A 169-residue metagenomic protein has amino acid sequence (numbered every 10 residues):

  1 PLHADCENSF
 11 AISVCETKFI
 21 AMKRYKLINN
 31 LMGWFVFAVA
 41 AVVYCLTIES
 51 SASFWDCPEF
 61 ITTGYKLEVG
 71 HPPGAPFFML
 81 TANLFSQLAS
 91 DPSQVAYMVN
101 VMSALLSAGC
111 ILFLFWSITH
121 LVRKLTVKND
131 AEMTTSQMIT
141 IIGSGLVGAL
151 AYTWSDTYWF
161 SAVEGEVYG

Functional and structural regions predicted by a protein language model:
L2-K18: N-terminal amphipathic/hydrophobic targeting modules at extreme N-termini, encompassing cleavable Sec/SRP-type signal
E16-L27: Short, Lys/Arg-rich, polar N-terminal cytosolic tail immediately upstream of the first transmembrane signal-anchor
K26-F54, Y152-W154: Transmembrane signal-anchor helices characteristic of membrane glycosylation enzymes that use polyprenol
I28-V39, M98-S103, T140-G148: Alpha-helical transmembrane segments of integral membrane proteins
W34, V101-M133: Transmembrane-helix motifs of polytopic, lipid-linked glycan transferases
C45-E49, P92-N100, L125-M138, G148-G169: Aromatic- and kink-enriched transmembrane "portal" helix at the membrane-lumen/periplasm boundary that abuts
I48-F60, G70-A82, Y97: Extracytoplasmic catalytic/substrate-binding loops of multi-pass membrane glycan-assembly enzymes
H71-Q94, V101-L105, L112: Short hydrophobic/aromatic helix or loop-helix immediately within or flanking a transmembrane segment in polytopic
